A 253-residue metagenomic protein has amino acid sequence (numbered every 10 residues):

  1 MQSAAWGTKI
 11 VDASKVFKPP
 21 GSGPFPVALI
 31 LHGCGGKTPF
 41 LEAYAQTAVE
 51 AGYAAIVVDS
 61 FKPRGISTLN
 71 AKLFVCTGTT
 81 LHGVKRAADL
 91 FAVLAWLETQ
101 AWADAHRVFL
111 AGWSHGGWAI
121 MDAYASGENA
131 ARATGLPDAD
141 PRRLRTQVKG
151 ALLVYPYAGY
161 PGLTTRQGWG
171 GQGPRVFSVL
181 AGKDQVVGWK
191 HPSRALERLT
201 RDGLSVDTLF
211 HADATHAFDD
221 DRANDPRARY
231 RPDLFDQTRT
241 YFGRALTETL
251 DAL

Functional and structural regions predicted by a protein language model:
M1-G23: N-terminal cap/lid segment of alpha/beta-hydrolase-fold proteins
G23-F25, I30-T68, Y160-P161, Q185-G188: Short substrate-entry loop that stabilizes the transition state in hydrolases
G35, P39, F61-V84, A217-A223: Cap/lid segment of the alpha/beta-hydrolase catalytic domain
A88-G171: Primarily recognizes the serine-hydrolase "nucleophile elbow" in alpha/beta-hydrolase and SGNH/GDSL folds
T165, G188-R198: Short alpha-helix in the alpha/beta-hydrolase fold that links the catalytic acid
Q172, S178-L180, D184: Short beta-strand/loop motif that positions the catalytic acidic residue of the alpha/beta-hydrolase fold
G182-Q185, D213-T215: Acidic beta-to-alpha connecting loop that harbors the catalytic carboxylate
L204-L253: C-terminal catalytic histidine-bearing segment of alpha/beta-hydrolase fold enzymes
